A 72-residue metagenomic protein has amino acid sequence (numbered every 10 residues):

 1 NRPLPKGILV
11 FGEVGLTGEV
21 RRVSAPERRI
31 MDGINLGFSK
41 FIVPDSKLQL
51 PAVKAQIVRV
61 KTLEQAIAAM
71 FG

Functional and structural regions predicted by a protein language model:
N1-G72: Peripheral, non-AAA+ core regions of ATP-driven protein-machinery
